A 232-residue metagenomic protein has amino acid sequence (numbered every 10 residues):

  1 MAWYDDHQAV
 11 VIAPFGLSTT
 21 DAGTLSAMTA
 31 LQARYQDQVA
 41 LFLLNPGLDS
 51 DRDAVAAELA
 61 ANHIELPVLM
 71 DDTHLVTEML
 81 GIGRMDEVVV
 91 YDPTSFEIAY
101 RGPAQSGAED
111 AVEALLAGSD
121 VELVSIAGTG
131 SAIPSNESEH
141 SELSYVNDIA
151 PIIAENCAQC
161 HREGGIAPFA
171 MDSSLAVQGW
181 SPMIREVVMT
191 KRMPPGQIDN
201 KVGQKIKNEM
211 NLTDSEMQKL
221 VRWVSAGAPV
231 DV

Functional and structural regions predicted by a protein language model:
M1, P14-M28, G47-D49, S131-P134 (+1 more regions): Short, thiol/selenol-centered motifs that function as redox-active sites or metal-ligating centers
M1-V10, S141-D148: A short beta-strand-turn-helix
W3-G23, F42, V112: Short active-site neighborhood of thiol/selenol oxidoreductases, capturing the structured segment around
H7-V10, Q36-L41, I64-L66, M85-D86 (+2 more regions): Loop/turn elements at helix/coil->beta-strand transitions in domains of secreted/extracellular proteins
S18-N62, D72-E78: Structural microenvironment flanking redox-active thiols in thiol-disulfide oxidoreductases
E58-M85, V89-Y91, E97-I98: Short, internal strand/loop/helix patches that form the active-site neighborhood or redox-interaction surface
D92-P93, E97-L143: Thiol-/selenol-based redox modules, centered on thioredoxin-like and closely related oxidoreductase domains
L123-V232: Aromatic- and Gly/Pro-enriched helix-to-coil junctions and flexible linker segments
